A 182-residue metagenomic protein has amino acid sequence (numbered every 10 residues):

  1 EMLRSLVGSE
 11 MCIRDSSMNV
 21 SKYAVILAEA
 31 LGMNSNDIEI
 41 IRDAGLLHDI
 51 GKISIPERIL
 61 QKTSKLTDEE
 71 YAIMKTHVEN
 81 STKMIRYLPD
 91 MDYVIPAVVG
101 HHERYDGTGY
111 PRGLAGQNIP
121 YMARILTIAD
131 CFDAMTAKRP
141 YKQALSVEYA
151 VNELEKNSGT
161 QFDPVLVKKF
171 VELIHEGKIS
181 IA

Functional and structural regions predicted by a protein language model:
E1-G8, I13: Single conserved hydrophobic/aromatic residue that forms the stacking wall/gate of nucleotide- or nucleobase-binding
R14-A182: Metal-dependent catalytic cores of enzymes that make or break cyclic nucleotides and related phosphoester linkages
